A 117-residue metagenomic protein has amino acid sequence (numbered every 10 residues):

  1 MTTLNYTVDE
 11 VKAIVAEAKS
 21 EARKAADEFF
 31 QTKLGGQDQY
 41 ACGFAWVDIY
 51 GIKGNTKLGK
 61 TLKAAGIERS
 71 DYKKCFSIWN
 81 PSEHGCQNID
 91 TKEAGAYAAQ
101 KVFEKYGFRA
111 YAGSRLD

Functional and structural regions predicted by a protein language model:
M1-A64: N-terminal leader/targeting segments
T3, A26-D27, R69, K73 (+1 more regions): Generic intrinsically disordered, low-complexity segments enriched for polar/acidic and small residues
D38-G54, R69-Q87: Short glycine-rich, basic-tinged beta-strand/loop micro-motifs
S77-D117: Short, compact, well-ordered microdomains
